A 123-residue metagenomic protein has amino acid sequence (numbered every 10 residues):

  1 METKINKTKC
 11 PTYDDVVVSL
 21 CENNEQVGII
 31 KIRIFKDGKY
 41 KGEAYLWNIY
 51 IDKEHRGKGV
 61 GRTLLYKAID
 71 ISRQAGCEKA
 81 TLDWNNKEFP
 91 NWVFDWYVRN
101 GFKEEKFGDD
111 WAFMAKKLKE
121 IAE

Functional and structural regions predicted by a protein language model:
M1-K41, Y45-W47, F107-D109: Acetyl-CoA-dependent GNAT
W47, D52, N85: Residue-level recognition of the GNAT/N-acetyltransferase active site
I51, G57-D70, R99: Conserved acetyl-CoA-binding loop-helix of GNAT-fold acetyltransferases
T81-V93, D110-A112: Conserved beta-strand-loop-alpha-helix junction that forms the acyl-donor binding cleft
Y97-G108: Conserved acetyl-CoA-binding loop of GNAT-fold acetyltransferases
M114-I121: Short beta-strand-to-coil "C-cap" segments at the C-terminal boundary of structured domains/repeats, marking
